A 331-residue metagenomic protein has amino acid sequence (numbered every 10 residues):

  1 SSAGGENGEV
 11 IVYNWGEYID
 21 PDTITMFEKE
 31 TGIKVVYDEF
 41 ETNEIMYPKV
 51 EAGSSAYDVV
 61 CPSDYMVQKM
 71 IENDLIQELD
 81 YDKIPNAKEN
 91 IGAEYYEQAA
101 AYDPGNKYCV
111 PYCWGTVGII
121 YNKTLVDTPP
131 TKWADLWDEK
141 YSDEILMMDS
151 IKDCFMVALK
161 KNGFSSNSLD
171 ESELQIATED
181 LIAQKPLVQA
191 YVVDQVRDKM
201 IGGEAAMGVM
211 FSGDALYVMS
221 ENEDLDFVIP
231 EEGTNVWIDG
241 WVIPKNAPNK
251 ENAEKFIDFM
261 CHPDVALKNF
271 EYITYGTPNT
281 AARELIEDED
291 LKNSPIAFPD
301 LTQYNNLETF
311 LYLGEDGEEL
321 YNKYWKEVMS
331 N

Functional and structural regions predicted by a protein language model:
A3-K69, D198: Early extracytoplasmic/lumenal segment of secretory-pathway proteins
Y47-P48, D64, Q68-W114, D127-A134: Hinge/lid segment of periplasmic solute-binding proteins
I71-E78, Q98, D103-K107, L187 (+2 more regions): Ligand-binding "clamshell"
Q77-K88, C109, E223-N235, P244-A247: Short beta-strand->loop
D135-D149, N162: Short loop->beta-strand "edge-of-pocket" segments that line small-molecule binding or catalytic clefts across diverse
L146-S150, C154, A158, S166-P230: Ligand-binding pocket segment of bilobal, Venus flytrap-like solute-binding proteins
P244-N305: Mature extracytoplasmic/periplasmic domains
L301-N331: Conserved C-terminal helix/tail region of periplasmic/extracytoplasmic solute-binding proteins
